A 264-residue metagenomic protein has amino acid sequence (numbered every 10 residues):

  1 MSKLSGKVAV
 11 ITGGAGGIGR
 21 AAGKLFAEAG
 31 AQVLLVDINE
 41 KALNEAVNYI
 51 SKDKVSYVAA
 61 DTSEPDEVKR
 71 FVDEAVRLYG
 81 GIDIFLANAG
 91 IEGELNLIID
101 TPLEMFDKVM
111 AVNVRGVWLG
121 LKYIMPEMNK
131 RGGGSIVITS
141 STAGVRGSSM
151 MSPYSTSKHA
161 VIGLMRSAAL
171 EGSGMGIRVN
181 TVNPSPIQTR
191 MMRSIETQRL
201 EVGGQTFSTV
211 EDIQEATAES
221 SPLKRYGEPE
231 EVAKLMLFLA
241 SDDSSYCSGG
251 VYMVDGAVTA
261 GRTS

Functional and structural regions predicted by a protein language model:
K3, E92-L95, M236-L237, S248-S264: Short C-terminal tail/terminal secondary-structure segment of NAD(P)H-dependent dehydrogenase/reductase domains
K3-L34: Canonical Rossmann dinucleotide-binding motif of NAD(H)/NADP(H)-dependent dehydrogenases/reductases, specifically
N96-I98, P102-K108, T217: Substrate-binding pocket helix/loop in short-chain dehydrogenase/reductase
L121, S157, M165: Active-site helix of classical SDR
P126, L170-E171, S245: Alpha-helical segment proximal to the catalytic Tyr-Lys
S141: Residue(s) in the substrate-gating loop at a strand-loop-helix junction that position the organic substrate next
S173, R178, C247-G249: Short, small/polar-rich loop/turn modules that mediate ligand/substrate recognition or access, typified
